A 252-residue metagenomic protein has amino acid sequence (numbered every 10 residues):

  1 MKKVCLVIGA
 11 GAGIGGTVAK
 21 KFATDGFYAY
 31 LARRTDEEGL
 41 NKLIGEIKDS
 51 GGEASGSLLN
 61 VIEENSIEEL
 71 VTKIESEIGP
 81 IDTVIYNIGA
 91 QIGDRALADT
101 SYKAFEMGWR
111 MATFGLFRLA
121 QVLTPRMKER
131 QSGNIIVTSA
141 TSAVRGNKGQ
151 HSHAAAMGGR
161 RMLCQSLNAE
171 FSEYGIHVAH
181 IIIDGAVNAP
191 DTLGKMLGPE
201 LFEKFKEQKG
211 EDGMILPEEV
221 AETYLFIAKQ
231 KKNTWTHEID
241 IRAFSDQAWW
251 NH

Functional and structural regions predicted by a protein language model:
K2-K3, G52-E53, P80-I81, M127-A140 (+1 more regions): Active-site loop of short-chain dehydrogenase/reductase
G11-G13: Conserved glycine-rich cofactor-binding loop
F27-N41: Conserved glycine-rich Rossmann-like NAD(P)H-binding loop of the short-chain dehydrogenase/reductase
E37, L58-L70, Y102: The beta1-alpha1 cofactor-binding region of Rossmann-like NAD(H)/NADP(H)-dependent oxidoreductases
G89-E106, G149-S152: Conserved mid-core segment of classical short-chain dehydrogenase/reductases
A90, N134-G159, Q165, A169-S172 (+1 more regions): Catalytic loop of short-chain dehydrogenase/reductase
A98-F117, S132, I136, R160: Catalytic Tyr-X3-Lys loop
E173-I176, H180-G185, P199-W250: C-terminal helical subdomain
